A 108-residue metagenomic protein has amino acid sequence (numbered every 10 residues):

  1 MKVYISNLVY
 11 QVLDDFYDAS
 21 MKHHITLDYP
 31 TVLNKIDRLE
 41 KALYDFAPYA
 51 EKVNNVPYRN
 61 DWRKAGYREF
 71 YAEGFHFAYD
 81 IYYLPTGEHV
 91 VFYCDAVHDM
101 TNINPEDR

Functional and structural regions predicted by a protein language model:
M1-Y67: Basic, Lys/Arg-enriched alpha-helical interface segments
Y67-R108: Enriched for short, Lys/Arg-rich terminal
